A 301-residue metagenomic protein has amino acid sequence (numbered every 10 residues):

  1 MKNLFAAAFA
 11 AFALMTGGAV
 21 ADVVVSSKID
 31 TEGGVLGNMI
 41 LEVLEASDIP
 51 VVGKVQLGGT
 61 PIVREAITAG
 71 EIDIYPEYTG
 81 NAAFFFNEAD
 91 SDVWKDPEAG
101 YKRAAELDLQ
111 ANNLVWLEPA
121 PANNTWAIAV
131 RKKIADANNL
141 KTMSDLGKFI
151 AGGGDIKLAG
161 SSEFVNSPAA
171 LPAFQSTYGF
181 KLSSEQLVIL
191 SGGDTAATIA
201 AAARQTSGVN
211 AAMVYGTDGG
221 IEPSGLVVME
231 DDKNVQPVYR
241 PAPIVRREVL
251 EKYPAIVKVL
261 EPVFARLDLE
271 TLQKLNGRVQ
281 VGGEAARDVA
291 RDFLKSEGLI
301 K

Functional and structural regions predicted by a protein language model:
M1-A8: Bacterial N-terminal signal peptides that target proteins for export
T16-A21: Sec/Tat signal peptide C-region and signal peptidase I cleavage site
D22-I40, V55-G59, E163-N166: Extracytoplasmic "Venus flytrap"
T31, K54-E65, S162, S183-A200: Short helix-initiation/N-cap motifs at beta->coil->alpha
T31-P50, P172, S176-Y178: Short, polar/charged alpha-helical segment
E42-V43, P61-I72, E88, T177 (+1 more regions): Short helices/loops that flank or line small-molecule/ion binding pockets
V51-D90, W94: Glycine/small-residue-rich interface belts in oligomeric ring/scaffold proteins and their assembly partners
T79-P172, S176, F180, S184 (+6 more regions): Contiguous mixed-secondary-structure segments that line small-molecule binding/active-site clefts of soluble domains
